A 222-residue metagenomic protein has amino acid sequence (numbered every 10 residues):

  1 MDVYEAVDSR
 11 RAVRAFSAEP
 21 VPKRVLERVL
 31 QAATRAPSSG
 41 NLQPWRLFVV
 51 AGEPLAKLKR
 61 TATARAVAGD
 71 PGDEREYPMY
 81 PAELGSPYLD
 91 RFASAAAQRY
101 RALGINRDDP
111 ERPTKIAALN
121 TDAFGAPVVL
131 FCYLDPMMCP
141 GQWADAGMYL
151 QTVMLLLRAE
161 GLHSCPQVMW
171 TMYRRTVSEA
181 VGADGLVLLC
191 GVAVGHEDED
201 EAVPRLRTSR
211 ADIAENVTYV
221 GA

Functional and structural regions predicted by a protein language model:
M1-A222: Acidic, surface-exposed loops and disordered segments
